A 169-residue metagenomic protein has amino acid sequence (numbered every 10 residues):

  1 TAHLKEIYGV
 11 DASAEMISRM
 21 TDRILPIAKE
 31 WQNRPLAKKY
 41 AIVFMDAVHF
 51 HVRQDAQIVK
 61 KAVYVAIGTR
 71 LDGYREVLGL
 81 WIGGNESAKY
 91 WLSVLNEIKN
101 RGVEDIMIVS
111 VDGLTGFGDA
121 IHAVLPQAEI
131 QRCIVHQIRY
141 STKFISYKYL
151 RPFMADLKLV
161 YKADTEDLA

Functional and structural regions predicted by a protein language model:
H3-A14, R19-V111, T115, D119-Q127: RNase H-like nuclease fold core
D119-A169: Extended amphipathic alpha-helical interaction segments
